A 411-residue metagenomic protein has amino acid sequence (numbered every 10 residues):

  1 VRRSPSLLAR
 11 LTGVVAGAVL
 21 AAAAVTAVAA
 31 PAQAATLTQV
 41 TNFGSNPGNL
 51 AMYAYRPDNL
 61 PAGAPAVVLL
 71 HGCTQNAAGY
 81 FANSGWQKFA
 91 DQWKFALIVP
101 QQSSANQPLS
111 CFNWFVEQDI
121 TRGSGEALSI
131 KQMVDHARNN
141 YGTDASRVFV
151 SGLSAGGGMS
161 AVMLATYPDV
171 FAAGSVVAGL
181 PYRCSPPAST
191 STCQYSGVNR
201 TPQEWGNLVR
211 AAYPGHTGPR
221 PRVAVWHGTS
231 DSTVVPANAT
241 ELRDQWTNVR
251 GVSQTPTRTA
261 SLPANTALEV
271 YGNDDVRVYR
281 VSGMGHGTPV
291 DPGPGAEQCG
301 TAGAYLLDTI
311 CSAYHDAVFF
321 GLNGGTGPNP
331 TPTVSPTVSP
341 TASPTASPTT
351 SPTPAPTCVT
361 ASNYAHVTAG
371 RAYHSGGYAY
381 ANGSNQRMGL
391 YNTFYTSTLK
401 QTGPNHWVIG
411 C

Functional and structural regions predicted by a protein language model:
R2-G17, A22-A66, G79, S84 (+9 more regions): A domain-start/cap signature at the N-terminus of enzymes
L60-P108, C184: Short substrate-entry loop that stabilizes the transition state in hydrolases
H71, G152-S154, G228: Conserved alpha/beta-hydrolase "nucleophile elbow" surrounding the catalytic nucleophile
A82-W86, A137-N140, A145-G218: Primarily recognizes the serine-hydrolase "nucleophile elbow" in alpha/beta-hydrolase and SGNH/GDSL folds
Q101-G125, P187, V290: Cap/lid segment of the alpha/beta-hydrolase catalytic domain
Q118-Y141, V162: Alpha/beta-hydrolase active-site loop
V225-H227, D231: Short beta-strand/loop motif that positions the catalytic acidic residue of the alpha/beta-hydrolase fold
N329, T341-C411: Tryptophan-rich substrate-binding surfaces of secreted polymer-degrading and adhesive proteins
